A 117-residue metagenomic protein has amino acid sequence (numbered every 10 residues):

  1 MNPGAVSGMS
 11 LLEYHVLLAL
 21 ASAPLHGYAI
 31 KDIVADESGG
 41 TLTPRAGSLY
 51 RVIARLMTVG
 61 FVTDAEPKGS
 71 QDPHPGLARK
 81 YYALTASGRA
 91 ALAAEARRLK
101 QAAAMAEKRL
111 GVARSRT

Functional and structural regions predicted by a protein language model:
M1-N2, Y82: A positively charged, amphipathic N-terminal helix/segment that binds anionic biomolecules
G4-S48: N-terminal helix-turn-helix DNA-binding core of bacterial DNA-binding proteins
G8, H74-A78: A generic structural micro-feature
Y50-A54: Short, hydrophobic-biased segments on the C-terminal half of alpha helices that form "recognition helices"
M57-P75, A83: Beta-hairpin "wing" of winged helix-turn-helix
S87-T117: Amphipathic alpha-helical dimerization/coiled-coil segments that flank or bridge DNA-binding/regulatory modules
